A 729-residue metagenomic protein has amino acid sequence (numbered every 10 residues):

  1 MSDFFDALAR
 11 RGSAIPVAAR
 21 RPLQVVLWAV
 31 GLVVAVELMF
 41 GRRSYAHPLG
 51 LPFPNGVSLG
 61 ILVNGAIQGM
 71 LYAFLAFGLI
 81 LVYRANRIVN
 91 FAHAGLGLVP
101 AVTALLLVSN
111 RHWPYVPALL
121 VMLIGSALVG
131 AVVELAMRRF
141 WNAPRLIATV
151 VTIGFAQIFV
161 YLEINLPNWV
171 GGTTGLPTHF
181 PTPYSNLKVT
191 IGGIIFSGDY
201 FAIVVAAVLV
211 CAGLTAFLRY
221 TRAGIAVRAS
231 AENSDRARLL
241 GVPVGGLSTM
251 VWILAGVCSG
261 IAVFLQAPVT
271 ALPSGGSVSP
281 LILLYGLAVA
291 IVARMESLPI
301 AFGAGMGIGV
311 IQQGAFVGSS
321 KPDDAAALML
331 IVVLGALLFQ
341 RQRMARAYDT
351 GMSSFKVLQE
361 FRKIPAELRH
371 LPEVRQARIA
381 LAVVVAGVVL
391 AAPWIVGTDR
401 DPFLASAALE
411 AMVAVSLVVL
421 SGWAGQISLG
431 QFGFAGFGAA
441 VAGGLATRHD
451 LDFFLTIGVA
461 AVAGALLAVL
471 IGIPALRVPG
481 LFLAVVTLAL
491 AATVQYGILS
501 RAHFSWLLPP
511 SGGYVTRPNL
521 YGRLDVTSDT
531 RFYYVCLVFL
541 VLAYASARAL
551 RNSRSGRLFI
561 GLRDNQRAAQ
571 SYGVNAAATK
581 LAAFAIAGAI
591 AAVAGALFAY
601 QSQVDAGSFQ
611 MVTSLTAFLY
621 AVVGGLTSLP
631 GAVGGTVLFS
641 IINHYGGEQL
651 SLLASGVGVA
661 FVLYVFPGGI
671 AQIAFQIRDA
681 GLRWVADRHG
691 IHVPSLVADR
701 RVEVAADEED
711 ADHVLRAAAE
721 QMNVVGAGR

Functional and structural regions predicted by a protein language model:
M1, F5, A9-L23: Cleavable N-terminal targeting peptides that direct proteins into the secretory/outer-membrane pathway or into
S2, V89-F91: Glycine-rich phosphate-binding loops of nucleotide-dependent enzymes
L8-P16, V33-N64, Q68-L71, L75-G78 (+11 more regions): Transmembrane alpha-helices and adjacent helix-loop boundaries
Y72-A73, A127-L135, Y161, A212 (+5 more regions): Transmembrane alpha-helical segments of multi-pass membrane transport proteins and ion-pumping complexes
I88-V89, L135-P144, A223: Interfacial helix-loop-helix linkers and transmembrane-helix boundary segments in multi-pass membrane proteins
T103, N110, Q266-T270, V289-V292 (+4 more regions): Interhelical loop and adjacent transmembrane-helix boundary motif in polytopic membrane transport permeases
R138-N142, A226-L239, F316, I560-G561 (+2 more regions): Short amphipathic alpha-helical coupling elements at transmembrane boundaries
F217-I225, A229-N233, L550-G556, L562: Transmembrane helix boundary and interhelical loop/hinge segments in multi-pass membrane proteins
